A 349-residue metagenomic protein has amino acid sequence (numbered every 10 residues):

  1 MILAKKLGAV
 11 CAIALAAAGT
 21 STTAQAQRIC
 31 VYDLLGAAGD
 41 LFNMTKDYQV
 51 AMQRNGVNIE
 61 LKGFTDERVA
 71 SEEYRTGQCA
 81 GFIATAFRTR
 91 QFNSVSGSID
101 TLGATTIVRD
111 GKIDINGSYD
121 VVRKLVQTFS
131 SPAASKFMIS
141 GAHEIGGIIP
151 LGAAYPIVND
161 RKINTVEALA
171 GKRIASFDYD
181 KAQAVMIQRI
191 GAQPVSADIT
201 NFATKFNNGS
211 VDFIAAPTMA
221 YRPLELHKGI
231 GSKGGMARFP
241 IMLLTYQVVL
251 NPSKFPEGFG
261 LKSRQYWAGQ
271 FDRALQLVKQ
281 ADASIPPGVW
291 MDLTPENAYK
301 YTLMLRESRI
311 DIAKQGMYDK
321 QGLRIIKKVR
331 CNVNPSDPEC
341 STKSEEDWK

Functional and structural regions predicted by a protein language model:
M1-A4, V10: N-terminal secretory signal peptides that target proteins for export/translocation
G8-A18: Bacterial N-terminal signal peptides
T20-A26: Sec/Tat signal peptide C-region and signal peptidase I cleavage site
Q27-Y48, D66: Extracytoplasmic "Venus flytrap"
Q49, R75, F87-Y179, A184-R189 (+1 more regions): Contiguous mixed-secondary-structure segments that line small-molecule binding/active-site clefts of soluble domains
E60-E72, D178-K181, Q193-N208: Short helix-initiation/N-cap motifs at beta->coil->alpha
F64-A104, I157-D160, V211-I230: Pocket-flanking alpha-helical
R222-F239, T245-N251: A beta-strand-loop signature enriched in Asp, Gly, Thr, and Trp that corresponds to the sialidase/neuraminidase Asp-box
